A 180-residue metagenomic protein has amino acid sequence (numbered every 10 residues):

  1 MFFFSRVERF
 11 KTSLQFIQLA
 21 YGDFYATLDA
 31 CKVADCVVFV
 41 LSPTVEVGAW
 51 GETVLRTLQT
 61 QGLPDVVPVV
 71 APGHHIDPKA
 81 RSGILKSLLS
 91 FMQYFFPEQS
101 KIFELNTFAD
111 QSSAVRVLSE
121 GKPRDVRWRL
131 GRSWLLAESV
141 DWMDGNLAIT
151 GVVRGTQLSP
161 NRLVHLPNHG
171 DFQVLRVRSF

Functional and structural regions predicted by a protein language model:
M1, F39-S42, D77-P78: Membrane-embedded alpha-helices of multi-pass membrane proteins, especially ion channels and transporters
M1-F24, L28-V33, D144-F180: C-terminal effector/interaction modules appended to NTPase cores
R6-S13, I17-V45, G51-P68: Inter-motif core of Ras-like GTPase G domains
A49-W50, P78-A80, F103-E104, R162 (+1 more regions): Intrinsically disordered, low-complexity regions enriched in proline, serine, glycine and charged residues
Q59-G155, P160: Canonical P-loop GTPase G-domain recognition
